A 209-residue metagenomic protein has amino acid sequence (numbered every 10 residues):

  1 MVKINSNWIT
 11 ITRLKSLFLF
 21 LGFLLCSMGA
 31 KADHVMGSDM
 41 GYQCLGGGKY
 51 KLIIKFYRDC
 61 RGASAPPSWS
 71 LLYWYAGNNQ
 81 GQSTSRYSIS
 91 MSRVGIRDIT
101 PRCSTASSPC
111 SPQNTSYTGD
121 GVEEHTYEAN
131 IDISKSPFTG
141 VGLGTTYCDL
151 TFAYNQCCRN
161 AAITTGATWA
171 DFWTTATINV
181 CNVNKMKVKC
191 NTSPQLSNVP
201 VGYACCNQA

Functional and structural regions predicted by a protein language model:
V2-F18: Bacterial N-terminal signal peptides that target proteins for export
T12, C26-M28, H125: Generic signature of intrinsically disordered, low-complexity, basic-rich segments and short cationic peptides
K15-S27: Bacterial N-terminal signal peptides
K31-A209: Long, compositionally biased, intrinsically disordered segments
